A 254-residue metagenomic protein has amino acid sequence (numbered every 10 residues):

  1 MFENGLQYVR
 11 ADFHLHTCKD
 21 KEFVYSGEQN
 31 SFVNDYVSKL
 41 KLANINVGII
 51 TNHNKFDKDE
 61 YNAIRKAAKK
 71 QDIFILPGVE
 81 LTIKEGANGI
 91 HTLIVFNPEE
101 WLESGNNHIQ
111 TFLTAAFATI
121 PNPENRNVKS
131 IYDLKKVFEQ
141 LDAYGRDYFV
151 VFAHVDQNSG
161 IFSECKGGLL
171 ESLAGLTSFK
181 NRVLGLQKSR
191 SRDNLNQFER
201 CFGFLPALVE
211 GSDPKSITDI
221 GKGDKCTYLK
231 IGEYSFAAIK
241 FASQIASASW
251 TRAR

Functional and structural regions predicted by a protein language model:
M1-I45, D57-P77, L81-E103, Q110-T111 (+2 more regions): Charged catalytic cores and adjacent phosphate/nucleic-acid-binding surfaces used for phosphate/nucleic-acid chemistry
I49-I50, V151, Q187: Conserved beta-strand positions in the central sheet of alpha/beta enzyme cores
H53: G-domain G4 guanine-recognition motif of GTPases
A115-S130: Surface-exposed cleft-lining segments at the edges of enzyme active sites
V128-G167: Hydrophobic, aromatic-enriched interface-forming segments
